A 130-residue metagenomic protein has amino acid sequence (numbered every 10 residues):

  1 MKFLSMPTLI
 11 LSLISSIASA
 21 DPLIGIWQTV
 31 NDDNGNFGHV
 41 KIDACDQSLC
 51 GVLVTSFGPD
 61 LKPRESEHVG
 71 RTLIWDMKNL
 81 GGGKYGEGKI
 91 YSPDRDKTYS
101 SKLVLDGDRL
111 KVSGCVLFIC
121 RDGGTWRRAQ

Functional and structural regions predicted by a protein language model:
M1-P7: Bacterial N-terminal signal peptides that target proteins for export
L13-I17: N-terminal signal peptide c-region/cleavage motif recognized by signal peptidases
A18-P22: Boundary at the C-terminal end of the N-terminal hydrophobic targeting segment
L23-I24, Q28-D94, T98-Y99: Central antiparallel beta-sheet cores of small beta-barrel/beta-sandwich binding domains
R95, S100-L103, R109-G123: Short, exposed beta-strand-loop hairpins at the edges of beta-sheets in extracellular/periplasmic proteins
A129-Q130: Short, solvent-exposed mixed-charge patches
